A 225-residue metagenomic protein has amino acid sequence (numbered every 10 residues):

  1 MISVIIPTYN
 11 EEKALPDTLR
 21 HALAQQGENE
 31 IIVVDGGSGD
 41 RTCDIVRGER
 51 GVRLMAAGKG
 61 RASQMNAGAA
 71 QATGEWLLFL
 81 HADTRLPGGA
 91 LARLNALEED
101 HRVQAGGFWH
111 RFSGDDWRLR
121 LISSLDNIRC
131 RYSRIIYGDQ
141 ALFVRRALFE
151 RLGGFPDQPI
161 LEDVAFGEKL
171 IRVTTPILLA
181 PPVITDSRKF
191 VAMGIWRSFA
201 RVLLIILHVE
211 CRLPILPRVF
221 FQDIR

Functional and structural regions predicted by a protein language model:
M1-S3, E30, A165: Cell-envelope/extracellular polymer assembly enzymes that use nucleotide-activated donors
N10-A24: Short, well-formed alpha-helical segments that are part of the catalytic scaffolds of diverse glycosyltransferases
K13-D17, D40-G48, G89: Acidic helix N-cap motif at the loop->helix transition within catalytic regions of sugar-transfer enzymes
I32, C43-Q71: Conserved donor nucleotide-binding strand/loop of the catalytic core
D35-C43, T84: A conserved acidic beta->alpha catalytic loop
L77: Short aromatic/hydrophobic "clamp" motif used to bind/position activated sugar donors
G89-R118: Conserved donor NDP-sugar-binding/catalytic core segment of glycosyltransferases
E168-R225: Hydrophobic helical membrane-anchoring modules
